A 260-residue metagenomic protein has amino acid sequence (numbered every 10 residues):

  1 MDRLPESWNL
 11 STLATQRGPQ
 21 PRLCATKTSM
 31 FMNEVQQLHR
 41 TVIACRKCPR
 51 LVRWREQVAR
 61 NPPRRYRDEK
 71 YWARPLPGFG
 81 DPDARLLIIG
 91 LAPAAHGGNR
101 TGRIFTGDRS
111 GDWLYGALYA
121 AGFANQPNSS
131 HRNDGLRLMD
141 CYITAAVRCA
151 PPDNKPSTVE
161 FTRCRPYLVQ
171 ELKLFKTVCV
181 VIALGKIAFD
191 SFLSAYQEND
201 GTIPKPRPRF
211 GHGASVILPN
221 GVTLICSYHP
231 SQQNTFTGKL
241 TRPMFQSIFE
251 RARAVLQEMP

Functional and structural regions predicted by a protein language model:
P5: Short polybasic linear motifs
M32-M259: A polyanion-binding, active-site-adjacent surface
